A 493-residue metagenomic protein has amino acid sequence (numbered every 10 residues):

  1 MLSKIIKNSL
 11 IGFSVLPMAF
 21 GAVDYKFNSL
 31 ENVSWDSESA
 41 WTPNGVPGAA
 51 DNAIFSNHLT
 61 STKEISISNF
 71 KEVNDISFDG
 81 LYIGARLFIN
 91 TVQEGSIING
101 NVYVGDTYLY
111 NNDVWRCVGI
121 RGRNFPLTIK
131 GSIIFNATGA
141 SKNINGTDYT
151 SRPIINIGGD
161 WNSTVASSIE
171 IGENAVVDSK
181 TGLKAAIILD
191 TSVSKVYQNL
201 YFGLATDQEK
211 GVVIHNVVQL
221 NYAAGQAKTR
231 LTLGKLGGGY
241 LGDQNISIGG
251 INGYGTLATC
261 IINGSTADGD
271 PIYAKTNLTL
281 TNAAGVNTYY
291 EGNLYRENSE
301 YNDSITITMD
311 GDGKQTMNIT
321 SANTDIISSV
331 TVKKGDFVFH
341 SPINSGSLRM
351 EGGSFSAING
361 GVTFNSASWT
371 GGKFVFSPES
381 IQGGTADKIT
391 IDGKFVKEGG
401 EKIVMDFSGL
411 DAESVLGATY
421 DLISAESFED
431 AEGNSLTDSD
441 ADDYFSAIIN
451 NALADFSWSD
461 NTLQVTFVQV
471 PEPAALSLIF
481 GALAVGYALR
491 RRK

Functional and structural regions predicted by a protein language model:
M1-L10, A474: Bacterial N-terminal signal peptides that target proteins for export
L16-A19: N-terminal signal peptide c-region/cleavage motif recognized by signal peptidases
A22-D106, V118-G122, P126-G131, N136 (+12 more regions): Extracellular beta-sheet-rich ligand-binding/adhesion modules
A49, Y273-A274, Y301, F456-V465: Extracellular interaction modules
T232, D243-N245, G250-N252, K373-T466: Extracellular, surface-exposed repeat/solenoid domains
T276-T281, V286, T306, F339-D421: Extracellular beta-strand/loop-rich repeat segments of large surface/secreted proteins
F467-P471: Low-complexity, Pro/Thr/Ser/Gly/Ala-rich linker/spacer regions in secreted, extracellular modular proteins
E472-L489: A short, hydrophobic C-terminal helix/tail in secreted or cell-surface proteins
